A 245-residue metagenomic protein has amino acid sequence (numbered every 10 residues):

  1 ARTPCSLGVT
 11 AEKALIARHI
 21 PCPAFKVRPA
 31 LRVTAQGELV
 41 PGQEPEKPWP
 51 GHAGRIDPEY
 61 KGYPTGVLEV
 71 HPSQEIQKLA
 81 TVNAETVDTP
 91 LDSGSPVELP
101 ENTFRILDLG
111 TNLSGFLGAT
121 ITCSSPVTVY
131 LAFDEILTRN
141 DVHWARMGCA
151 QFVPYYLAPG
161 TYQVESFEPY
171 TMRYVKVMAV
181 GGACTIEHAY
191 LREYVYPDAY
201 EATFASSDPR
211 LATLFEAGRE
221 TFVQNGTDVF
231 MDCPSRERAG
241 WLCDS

Functional and structural regions predicted by a protein language model:
A1-R236, G240-D244: Extracellular/oxidizing-compartment recognition motifs
